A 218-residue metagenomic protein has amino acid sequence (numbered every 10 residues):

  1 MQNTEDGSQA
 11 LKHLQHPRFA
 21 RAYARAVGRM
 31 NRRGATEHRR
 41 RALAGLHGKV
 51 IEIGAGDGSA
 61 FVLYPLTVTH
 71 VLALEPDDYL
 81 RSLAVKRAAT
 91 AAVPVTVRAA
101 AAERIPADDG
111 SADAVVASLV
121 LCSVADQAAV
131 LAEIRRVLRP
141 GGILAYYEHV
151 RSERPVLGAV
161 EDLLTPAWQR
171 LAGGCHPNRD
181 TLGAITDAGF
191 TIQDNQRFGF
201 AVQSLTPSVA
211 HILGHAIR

Functional and structural regions predicted by a protein language model:
A26-K49, S59-L63: Conserved alpha-helix/loop element of class I SAM-dependent methyltransferases that forms part of the SAM/SAH-binding
I51-R104: Class I SAM-dependent methyltransferase SAM/SAH-binding core
E103-V115: A short acidic, Gly/Pro-enriched loop at the edge of an enzyme's catalytic core that lines a small-molecule cofactor
D113-D126: A short SAM/SAH-binding and catalytic strip from SAM-dependent methyltransferases
A128-I143: A short glycine-rich, Lys/Arg-flanked "PGG" loop and its adjoining helix->strand segment in the class I
I143-A167, A172, S208: Conserved class I S-adenosyl-L-methionine
G173-G189: Short alpha-helix
Q196-R218: Core SAM-dependent methyltransferase catalytic element
